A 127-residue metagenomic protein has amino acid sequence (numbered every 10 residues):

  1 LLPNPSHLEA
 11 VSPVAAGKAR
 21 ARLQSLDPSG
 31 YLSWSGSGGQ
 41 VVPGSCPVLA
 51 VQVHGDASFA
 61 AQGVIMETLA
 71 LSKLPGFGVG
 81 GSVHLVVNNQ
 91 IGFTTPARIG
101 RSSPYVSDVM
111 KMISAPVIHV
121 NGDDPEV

Functional and structural regions predicted by a protein language model:
L2-V127: Glycine-rich ThDP/TPP pyrophosphate-binding loop and its adjacent helix/strand module within ThDP-dependent enzymes
